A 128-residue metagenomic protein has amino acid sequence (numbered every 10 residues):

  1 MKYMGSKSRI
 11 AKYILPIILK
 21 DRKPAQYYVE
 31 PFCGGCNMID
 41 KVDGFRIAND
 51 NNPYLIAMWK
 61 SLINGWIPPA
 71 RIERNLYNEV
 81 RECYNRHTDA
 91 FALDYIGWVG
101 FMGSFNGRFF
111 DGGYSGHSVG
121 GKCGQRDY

Functional and structural regions predicted by a protein language model:
M1-M38: S-adenosyl-L-methionine
I39-D43: Short glycine-enriched nucleophile-adjacent loop and the immediately C-terminal alpha-helix near the catalytic center
G44-Y128: Class I S-adenosyl-L-methionine-dependent methyltransferase module
